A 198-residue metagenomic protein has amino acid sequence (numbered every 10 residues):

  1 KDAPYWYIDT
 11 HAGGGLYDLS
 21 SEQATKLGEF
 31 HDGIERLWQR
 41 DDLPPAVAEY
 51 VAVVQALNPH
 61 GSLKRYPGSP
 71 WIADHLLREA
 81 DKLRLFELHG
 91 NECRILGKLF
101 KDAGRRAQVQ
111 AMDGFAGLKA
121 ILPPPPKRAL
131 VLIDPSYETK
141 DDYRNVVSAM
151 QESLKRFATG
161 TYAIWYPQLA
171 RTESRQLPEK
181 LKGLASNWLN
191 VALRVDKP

Functional and structural regions predicted by a protein language model:
K1-P198: Class I S-adenosyl-L-methionine-dependent methyltransferase catalytic core
